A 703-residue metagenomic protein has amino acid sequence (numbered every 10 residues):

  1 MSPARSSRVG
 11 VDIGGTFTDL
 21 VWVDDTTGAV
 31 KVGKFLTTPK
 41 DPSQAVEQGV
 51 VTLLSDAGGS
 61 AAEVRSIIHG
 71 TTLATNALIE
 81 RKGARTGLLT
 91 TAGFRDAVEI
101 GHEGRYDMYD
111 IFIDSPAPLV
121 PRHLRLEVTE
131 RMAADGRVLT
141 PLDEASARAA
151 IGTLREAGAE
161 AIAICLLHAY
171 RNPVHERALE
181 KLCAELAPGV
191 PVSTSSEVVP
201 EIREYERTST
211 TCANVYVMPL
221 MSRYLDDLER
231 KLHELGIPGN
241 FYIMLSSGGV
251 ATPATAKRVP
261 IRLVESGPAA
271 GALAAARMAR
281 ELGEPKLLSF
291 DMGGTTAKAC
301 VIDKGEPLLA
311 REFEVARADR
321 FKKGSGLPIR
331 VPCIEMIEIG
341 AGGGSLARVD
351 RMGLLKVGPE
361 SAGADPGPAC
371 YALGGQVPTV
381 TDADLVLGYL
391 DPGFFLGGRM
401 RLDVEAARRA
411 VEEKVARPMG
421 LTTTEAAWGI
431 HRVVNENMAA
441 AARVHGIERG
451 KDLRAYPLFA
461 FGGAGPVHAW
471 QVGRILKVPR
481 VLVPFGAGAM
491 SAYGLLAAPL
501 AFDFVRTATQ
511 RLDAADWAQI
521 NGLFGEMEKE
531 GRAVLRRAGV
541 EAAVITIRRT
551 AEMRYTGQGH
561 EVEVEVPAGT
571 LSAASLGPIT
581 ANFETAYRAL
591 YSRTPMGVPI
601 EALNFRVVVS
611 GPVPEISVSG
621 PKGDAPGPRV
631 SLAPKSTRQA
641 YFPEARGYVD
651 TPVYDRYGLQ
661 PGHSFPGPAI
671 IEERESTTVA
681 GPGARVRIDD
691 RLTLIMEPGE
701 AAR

Functional and structural regions predicted by a protein language model:
M1-G87, A133, T140-A163, E176-K181 (+13 more regions): N-terminal glycine/serine-rich phosphate-binding loop of ATP-dependent small-molecule kinases, especially carbohydrate
P3-R5, I13, A145-A149, T153 (+10 more regions): C-terminal, non-catalytic interaction/recognition modules in large multi-subunit enzymes and RNPs
G10-I13, F17-V21, A29-A45, G49-V51 (+6 more regions): Conserved phosphate-binding loops in N-terminal lobes of ATP-dependent enzymes of the actin/Hsp70/sugar-kinase
T18, K31-K34, A61-G101, A163-E176 (+5 more regions): Short beta-strand-loop/turn "lid" adjacent to the catalytic site in phosphate-handling enzymes
L20, D25, V30-K40, G87-G93 (+5 more regions): Glycine-rich phosphate-binding loop of actin/hexokinase-like ATP-binding domains
R65-S66, A163-N172, N214-V217, A427-R432 (+1 more regions): Conserved short loop/turn motifs at secondary-structure junctions
T71, L166-L167, S195-E197, S246-S247 (+4 more regions): Glycine-rich beta-strand-to-loop/alpha-helix junction loops that act as flexible
L186-T210, K477-Y493: Conserved phosphate-binding/catalytic loops in two-lobed NTP-binding clefts
